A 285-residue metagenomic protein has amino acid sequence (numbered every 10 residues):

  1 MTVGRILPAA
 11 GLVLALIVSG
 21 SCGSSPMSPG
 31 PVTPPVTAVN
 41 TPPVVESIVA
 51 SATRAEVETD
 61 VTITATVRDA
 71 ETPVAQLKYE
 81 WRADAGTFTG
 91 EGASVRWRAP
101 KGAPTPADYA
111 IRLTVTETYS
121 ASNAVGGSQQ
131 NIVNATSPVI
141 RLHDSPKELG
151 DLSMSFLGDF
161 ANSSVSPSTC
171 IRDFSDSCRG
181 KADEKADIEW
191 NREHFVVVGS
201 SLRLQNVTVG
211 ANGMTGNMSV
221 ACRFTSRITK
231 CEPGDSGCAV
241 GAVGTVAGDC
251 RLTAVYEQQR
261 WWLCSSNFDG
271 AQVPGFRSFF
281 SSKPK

Functional and structural regions predicted by a protein language model:
L16-S47, A52, S137: Bacterial Sec-dependent N-terminal signal peptides
P43-V44, L149, W261: Proline-centered linker/hinge motifs at extracellular inter-domain junctions
V67-T72, E117: Extracellular acidic, Ser/Thr/Pro-rich low-complexity tracts
P73-E80: Solvent-exposed loop segments of extracellular immunoglobulin-like
R82-R98: Surface-exposed, flexible coil segments in extracellular/virion-facing regions
A135-N162, R172: Short, low-complexity N-terminal intrinsically disordered segments enriched in polar/charged residues
P167-C222: Short solvent-exposed beta->alpha transition segments
G213-K285: Exposed beta-sheet edge and beta->alpha loop/turn motif
